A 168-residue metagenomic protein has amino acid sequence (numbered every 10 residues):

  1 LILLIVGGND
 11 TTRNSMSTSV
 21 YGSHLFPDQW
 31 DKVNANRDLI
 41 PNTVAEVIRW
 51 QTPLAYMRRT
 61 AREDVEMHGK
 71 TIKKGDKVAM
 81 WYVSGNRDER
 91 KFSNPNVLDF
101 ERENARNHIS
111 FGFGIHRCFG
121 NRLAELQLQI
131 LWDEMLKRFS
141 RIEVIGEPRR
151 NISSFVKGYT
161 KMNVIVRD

Functional and structural regions predicted by a protein language model:
L1-D168: Cytochrome P450
